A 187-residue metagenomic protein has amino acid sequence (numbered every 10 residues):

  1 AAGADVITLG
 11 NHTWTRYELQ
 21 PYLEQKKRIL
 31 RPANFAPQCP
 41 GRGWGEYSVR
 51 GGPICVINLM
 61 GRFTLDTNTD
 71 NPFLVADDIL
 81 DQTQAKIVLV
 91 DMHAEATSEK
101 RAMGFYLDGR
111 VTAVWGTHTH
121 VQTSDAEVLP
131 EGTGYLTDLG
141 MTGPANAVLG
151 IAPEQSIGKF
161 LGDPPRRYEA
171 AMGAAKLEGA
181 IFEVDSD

Functional and structural regions predicted by a protein language model:
A1-D187: Acidic, metal/ion-coordinating pockets
